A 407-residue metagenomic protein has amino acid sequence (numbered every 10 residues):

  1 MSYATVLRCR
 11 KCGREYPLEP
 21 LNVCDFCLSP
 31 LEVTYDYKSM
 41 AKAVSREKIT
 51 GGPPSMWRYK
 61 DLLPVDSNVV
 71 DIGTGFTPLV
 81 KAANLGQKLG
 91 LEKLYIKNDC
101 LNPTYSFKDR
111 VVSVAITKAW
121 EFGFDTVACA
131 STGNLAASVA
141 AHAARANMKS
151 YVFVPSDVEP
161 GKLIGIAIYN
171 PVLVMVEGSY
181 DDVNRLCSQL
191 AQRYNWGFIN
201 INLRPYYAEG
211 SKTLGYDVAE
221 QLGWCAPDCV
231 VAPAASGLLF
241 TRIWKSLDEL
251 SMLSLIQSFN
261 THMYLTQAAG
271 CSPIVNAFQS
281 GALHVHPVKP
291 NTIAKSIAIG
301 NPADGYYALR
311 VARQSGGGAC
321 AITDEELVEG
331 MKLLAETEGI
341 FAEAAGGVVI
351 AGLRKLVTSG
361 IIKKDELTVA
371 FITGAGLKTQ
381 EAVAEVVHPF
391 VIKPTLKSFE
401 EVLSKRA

Functional and structural regions predicted by a protein language model:
M1-A407: PLP-dependent amino-acid enzyme catalytic core
